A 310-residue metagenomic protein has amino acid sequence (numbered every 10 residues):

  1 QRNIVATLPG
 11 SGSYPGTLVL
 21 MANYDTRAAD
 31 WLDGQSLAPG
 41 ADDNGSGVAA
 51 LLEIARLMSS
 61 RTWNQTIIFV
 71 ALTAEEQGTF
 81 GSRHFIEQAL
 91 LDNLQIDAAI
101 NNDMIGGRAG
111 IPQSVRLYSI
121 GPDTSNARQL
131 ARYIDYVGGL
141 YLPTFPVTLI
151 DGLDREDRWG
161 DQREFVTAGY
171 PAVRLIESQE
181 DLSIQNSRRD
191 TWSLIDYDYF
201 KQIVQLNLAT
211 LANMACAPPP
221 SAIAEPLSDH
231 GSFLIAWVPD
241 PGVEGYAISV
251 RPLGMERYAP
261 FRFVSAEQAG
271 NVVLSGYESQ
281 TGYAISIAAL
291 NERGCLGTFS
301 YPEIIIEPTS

Functional and structural regions predicted by a protein language model:
Q1-S36, R56: Soluble metallo-hydrolase cores and metallopeptidase-like ectodomains found primarily in the secretory/periplasmic
A28, G34-S125: Acidic/histidine-rich catalytic neighborhood of metal-dependent amide-processing enzymes
L51, E267-V273: Short S/T/G- and acidic-enriched coil/turn segments that sit immediately N-terminal to beta-strands in beta-sandwich
R108-P220: Active-site-adjacent substrate-binding region of metalloamidase/peptidase-like peptide-processing proteins
G231-V243: Conserved aromatic anchor
V243-F263: Extracellular low-complexity, O-glycosylation-prone stalks/linkers
L274-L296: Beta-strand-rich modules
L290-T309: Extracellular fibronectin type III
